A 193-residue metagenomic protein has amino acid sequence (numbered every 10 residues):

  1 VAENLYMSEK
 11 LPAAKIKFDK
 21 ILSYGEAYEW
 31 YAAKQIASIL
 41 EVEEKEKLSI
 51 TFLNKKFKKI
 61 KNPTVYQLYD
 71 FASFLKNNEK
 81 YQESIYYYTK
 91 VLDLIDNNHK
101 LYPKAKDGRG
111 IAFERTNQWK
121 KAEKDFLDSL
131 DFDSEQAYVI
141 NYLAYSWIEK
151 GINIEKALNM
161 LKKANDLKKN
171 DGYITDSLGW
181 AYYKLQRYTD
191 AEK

Functional and structural regions predicted by a protein language model:
V1, Q35, D70, G108 (+2 more regions): Canonical tetratricopeptide repeat
E3, S38, S73, I111 (+2 more regions): Residue-level recognition of tetratricopeptide repeat
S8, E43, N78, T116 (+2 more regions): Structural motif corresponding to the intra-repeat A-B loop/turn of tetratricopeptide repeats
E26-A27, K61-N62, D96, K100 (+2 more regions): Short coil turns that delineate tetratricopeptide repeat
Y31-A32, Q67, L101, A105 (+2 more regions): TPR alpha-solenoid repeat register
